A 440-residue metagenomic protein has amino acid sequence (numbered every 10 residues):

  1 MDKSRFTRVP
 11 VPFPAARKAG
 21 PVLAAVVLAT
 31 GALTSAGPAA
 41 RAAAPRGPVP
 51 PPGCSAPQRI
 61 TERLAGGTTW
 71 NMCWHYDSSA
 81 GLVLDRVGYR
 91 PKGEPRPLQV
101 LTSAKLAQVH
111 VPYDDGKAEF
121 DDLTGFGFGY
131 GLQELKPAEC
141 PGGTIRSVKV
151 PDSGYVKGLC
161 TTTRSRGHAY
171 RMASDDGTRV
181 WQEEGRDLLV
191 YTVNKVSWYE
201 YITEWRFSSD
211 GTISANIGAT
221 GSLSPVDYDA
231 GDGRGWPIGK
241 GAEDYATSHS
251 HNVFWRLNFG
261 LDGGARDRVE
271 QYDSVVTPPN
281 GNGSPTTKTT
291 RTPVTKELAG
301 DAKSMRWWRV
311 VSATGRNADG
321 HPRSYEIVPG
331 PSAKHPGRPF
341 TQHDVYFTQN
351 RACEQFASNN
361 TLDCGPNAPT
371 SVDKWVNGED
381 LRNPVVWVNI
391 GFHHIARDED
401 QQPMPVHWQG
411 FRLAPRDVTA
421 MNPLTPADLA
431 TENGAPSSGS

Functional and structural regions predicted by a protein language model:
D2-A44: Secretory targeting and sorting signals
A44-E204, S208-T212, G218, S222-G231 (+1 more regions): Extended effector regions of multi-domain proteins
